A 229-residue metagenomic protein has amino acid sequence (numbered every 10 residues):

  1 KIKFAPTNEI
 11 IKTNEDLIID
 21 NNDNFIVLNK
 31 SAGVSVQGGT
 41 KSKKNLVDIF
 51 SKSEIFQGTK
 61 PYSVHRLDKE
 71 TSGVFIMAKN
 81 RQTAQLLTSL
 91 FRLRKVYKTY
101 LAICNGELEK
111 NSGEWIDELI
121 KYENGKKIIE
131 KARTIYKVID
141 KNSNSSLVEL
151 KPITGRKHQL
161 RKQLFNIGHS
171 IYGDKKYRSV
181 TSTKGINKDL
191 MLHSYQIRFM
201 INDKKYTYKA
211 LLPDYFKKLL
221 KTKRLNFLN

Functional and structural regions predicted by a protein language model:
K1-N229: RNA pseudouridine synthases
